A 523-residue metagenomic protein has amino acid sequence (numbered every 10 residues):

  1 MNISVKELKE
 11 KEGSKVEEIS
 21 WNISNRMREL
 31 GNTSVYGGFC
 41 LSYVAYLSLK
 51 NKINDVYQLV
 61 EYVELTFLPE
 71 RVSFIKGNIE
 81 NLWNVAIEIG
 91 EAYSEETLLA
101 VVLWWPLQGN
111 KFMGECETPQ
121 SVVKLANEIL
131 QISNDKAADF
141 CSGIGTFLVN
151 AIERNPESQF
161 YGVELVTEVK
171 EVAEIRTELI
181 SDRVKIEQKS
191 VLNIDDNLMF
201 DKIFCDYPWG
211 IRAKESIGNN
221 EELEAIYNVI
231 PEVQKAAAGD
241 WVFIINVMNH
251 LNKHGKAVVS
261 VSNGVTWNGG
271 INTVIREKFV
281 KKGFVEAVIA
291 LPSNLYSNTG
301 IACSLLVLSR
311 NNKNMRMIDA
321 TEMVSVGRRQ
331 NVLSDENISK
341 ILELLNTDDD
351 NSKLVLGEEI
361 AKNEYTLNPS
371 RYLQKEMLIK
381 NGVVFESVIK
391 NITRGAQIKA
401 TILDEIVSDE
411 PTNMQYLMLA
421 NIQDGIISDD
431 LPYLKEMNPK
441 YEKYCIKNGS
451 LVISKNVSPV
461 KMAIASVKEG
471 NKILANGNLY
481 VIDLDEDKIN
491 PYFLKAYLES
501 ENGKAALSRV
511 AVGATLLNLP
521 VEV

Functional and structural regions predicted by a protein language model:
K9, G13, E17, N32-F112: Long recognition/docking surfaces used for binding and targeting
F112-I211, S262-G264, V274-I275, K281-K282: Conserved S-adenosyl-L-methionine
P208-V242, N263-G264: Mobile active-site "lid"/loop adjacent to the S-adenosyl-L-methionine
K214-E222, L403-M437, V481: DNA target-recognition patches
V233-L308: Conserved Class I SAM-dependent methyltransferase catalytic core
L306, S370, K472-Y480, A511-V523: A short glycine-rich beta-alpha junction/loop motif
N346-V407, Q423-I426: Non-catalytic DNA-recognition/assembly elements of restriction-modification systems
Y441-E499: A short beta-sheet element
